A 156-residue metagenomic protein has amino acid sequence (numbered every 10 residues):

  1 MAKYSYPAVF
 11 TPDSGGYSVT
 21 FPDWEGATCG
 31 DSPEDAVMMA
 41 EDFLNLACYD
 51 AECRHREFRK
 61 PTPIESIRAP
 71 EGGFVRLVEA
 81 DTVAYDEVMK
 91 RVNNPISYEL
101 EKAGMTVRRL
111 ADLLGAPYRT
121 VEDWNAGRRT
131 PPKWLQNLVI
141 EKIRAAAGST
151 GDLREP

Functional and structural regions predicted by a protein language model:
M1-K60: DNA-contacting interfaces and partner/effector-binding or oligomerization modules in DNA-centric proteins
E57-E79: Helix-adjacent hinge/juxtasegments
V75-A103, I140, L153: A short, Lys/Arg-rich alpha-helix, primarily the initiator
R109-D112: Short alpha-helical "recognition helix" segments of helix-turn-helix
G115-P131: Recognition helix of helix-turn-helix/homeodomain-like DNA-binding domains that insert into the DNA major groove
K133-L153: DNA major-groove recognition helix of helix-turn-helix/homeodomain DNA-binding modules
